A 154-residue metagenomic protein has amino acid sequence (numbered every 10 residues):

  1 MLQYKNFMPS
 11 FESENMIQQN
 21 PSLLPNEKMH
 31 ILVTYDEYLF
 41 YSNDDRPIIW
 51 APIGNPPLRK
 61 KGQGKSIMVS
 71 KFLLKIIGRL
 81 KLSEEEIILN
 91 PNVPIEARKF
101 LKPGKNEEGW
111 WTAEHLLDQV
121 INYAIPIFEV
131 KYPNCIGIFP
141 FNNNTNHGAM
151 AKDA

Functional and structural regions predicted by a protein language model:
M1-A154: Short functional hotspots at interaction and active-site rims
